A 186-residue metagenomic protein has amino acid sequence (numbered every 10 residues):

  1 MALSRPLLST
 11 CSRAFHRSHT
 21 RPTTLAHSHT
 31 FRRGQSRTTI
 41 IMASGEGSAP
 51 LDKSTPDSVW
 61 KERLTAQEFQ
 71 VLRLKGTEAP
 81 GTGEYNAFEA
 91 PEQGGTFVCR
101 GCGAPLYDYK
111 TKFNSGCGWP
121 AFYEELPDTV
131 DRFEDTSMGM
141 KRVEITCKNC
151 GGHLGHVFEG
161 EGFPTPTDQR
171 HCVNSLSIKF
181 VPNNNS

Functional and structural regions predicted by a protein language model:
M1-A26: N-terminal chloroplast transit peptides
A2-L3, H27-P50: N-terminal mitochondrial targeting presequences
H16-H19, H27-H29, H153-H156, H171: Histidine (H) residue identity feature
H19-P22, T30-R32, T55, T111: Low-complexity, compositionally biased segments
G47-S186: A short Gly-Trp-Pro
